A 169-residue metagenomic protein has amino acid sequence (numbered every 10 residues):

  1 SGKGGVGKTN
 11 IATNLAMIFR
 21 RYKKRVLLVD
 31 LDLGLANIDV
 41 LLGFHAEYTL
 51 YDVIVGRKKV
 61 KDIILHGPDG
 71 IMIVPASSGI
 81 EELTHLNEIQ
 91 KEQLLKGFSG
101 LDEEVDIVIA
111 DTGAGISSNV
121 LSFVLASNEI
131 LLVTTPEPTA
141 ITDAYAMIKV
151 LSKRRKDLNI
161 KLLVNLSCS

Functional and structural regions predicted by a protein language model:
S1, D30, P75-S78, T112 (+1 more regions): Flexible glycine-/small-residue-rich
S1-D32: Walker A/P-loop phosphate-binding motif and the immediately C-terminal alpha-helix
G2-K8, V74, V105, A110 (+1 more regions): Structured catalytic core of nucleotide-sugar glycosyltransferases
V6-G7, L33, H45-Y48, K58-K59 (+4 more regions): Charged, alpha-helix-enriched surfaces in structured cytosolic catalytic cores of large nucleotide-utilizing machines
L28-E103, R154: P-loop/Walker-type NTP enzyme "switch/lid" segment
I107, T112-S169: Conserved catalytic-core segment of NTP-binding enzymes
